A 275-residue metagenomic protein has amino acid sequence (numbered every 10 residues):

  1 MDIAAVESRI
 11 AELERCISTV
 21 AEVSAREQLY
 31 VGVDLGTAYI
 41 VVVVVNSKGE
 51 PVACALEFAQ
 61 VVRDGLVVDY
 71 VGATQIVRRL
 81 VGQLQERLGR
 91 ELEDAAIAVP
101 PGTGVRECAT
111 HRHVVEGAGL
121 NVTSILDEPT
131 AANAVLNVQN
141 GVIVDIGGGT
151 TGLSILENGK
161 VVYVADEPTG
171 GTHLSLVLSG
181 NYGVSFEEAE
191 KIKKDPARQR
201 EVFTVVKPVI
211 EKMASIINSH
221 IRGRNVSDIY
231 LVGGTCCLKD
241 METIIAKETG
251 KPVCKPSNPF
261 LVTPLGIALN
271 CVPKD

Functional and structural regions predicted by a protein language model:
M1-T37, V43-I146, K160-L265, L269-D275: Nucleotide/phosphate-binding catalytic cleft detector across ATP-hydrolyzing and phosphate-transferring enzymes
I40-V45, T151-I155: Short beta-strand scaffold segments in enzyme catalytic cores
